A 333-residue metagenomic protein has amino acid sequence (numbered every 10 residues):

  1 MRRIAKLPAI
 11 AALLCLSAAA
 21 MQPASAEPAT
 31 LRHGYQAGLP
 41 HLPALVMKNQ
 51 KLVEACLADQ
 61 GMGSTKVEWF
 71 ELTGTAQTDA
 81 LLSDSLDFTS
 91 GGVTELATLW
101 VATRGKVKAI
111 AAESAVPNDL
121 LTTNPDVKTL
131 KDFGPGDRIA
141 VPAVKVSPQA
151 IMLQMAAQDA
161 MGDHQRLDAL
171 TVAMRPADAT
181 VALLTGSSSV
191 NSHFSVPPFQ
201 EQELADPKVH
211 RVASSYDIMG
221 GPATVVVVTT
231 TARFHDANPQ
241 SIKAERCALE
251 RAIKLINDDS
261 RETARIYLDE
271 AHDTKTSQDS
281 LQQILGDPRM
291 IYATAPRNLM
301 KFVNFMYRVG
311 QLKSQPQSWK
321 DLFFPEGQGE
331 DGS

Functional and structural regions predicted by a protein language model:
M1-K6: Positively charged n-region of N-terminal signal peptides that target proteins for export
P8-A19: Bacterial N-terminal signal peptides
M21-A26: Sec/Tat signal peptide C-region and signal peptidase I cleavage site
E27-A173, S187, N191-P197, G221-P222: Short, glycine-/small- and polar/acidic-enriched structural segments that line small-molecule recognition paths
H41, T78, L82, V93-L96 (+12 more regions): Extracytoplasmic/secreted envelope proteins and their assembly/folding machinery, especially bacterial periplasmic
T103, Q165-R166, A177-D269: Pocket-lining segment of extracytoplasmic ligand-binding domains
D236-K313: Secondary-structure end/capping motifs
M306-S333: Conserved C-terminal helix/tail region of periplasmic/extracytoplasmic solute-binding proteins
